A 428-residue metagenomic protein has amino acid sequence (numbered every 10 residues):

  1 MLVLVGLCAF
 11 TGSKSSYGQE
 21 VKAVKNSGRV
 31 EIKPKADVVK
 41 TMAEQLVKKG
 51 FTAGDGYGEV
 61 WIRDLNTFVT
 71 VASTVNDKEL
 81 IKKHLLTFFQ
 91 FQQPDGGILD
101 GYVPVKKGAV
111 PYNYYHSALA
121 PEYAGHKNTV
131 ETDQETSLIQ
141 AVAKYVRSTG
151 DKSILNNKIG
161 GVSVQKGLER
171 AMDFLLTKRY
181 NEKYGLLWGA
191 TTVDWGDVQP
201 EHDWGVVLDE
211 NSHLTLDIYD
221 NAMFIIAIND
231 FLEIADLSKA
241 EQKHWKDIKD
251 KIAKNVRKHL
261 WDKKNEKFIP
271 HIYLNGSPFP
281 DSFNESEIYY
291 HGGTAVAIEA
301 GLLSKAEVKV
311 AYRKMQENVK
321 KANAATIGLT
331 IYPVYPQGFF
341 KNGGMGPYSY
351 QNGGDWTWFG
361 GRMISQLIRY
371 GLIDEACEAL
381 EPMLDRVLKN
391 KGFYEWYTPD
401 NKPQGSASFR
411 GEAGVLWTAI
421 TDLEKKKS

Functional and structural regions predicted by a protein language model:
M1-Q19: Bacterial Sec-dependent N-terminal signal peptides
E20-E44, V60-W61, I98-D100, L176 (+5 more regions): Catalytic cores of carbohydrate-active enzymes
K48-N66, S73-V75, A120-D133, V206-M223 (+4 more regions): Solvent-exposed loop and edge beta-strand segments that line ligand/cofactor-binding and catalytic clefts
E59-L86, F91-L187, I218-A222, G354-I364 (+3 more regions): Aromatic-rich carbohydrate-recognition surfaces in CAZymes
H84-F89, R313-K321, L329-Y335, Y370-Y397: Active/binding-pocket-proximal capping segment
D100-E122, G196-H202, S277-F279, V334-P336 (+1 more regions): Charged, glycine/proline-rich intrinsically disordered loops and linkers
Y184-G205: Carboxylate-rich helix-loop segments that flank metal/cofactor sites and access channels in metalloenzymes
I252-N255, G301-K309, N318, A322 (+1 more regions): Long, repeat-rich segments with strong aromatic
